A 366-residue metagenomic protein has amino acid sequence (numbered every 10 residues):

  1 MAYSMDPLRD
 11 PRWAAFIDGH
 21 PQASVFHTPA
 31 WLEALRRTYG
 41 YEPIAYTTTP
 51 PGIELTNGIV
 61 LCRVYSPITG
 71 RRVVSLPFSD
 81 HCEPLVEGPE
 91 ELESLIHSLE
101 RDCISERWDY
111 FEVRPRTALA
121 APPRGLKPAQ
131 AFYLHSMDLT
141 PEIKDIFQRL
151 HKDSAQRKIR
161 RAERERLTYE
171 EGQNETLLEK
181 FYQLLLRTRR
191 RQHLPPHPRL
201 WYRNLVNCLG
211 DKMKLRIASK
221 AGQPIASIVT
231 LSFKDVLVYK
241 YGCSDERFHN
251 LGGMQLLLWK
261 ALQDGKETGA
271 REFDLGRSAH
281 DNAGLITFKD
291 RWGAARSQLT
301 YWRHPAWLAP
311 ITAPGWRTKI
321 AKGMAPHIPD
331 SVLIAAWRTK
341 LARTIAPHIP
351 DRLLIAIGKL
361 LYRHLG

Functional and structural regions predicted by a protein language model:
M1-E54, I59-G70, P115-N250: A conserved beta-strand-loop-helix scaffold within acyl/acetyltransferase catalytic domains
S24, C103, R107, L185 (+3 more regions): A generic secondary-structure signal for well-formed alpha-helical elements
A45, R63-Y65, P122-I146, R271 (+1 more regions): Active-site/acyl-donor-binding loops of N-acyltransferases
Y46-L55, S66, S79, E93-D102 (+1 more regions): Aromatic (often tryptophan-rich) hydrophobic motifs at membrane interfaces
S75-E83, A129-S136: Acyl/amide activation-and-transfer machinery of modular secondary-metabolite enzymes
E90-L134: Non-catalytic accessory segments adjacent to catalytic cores
